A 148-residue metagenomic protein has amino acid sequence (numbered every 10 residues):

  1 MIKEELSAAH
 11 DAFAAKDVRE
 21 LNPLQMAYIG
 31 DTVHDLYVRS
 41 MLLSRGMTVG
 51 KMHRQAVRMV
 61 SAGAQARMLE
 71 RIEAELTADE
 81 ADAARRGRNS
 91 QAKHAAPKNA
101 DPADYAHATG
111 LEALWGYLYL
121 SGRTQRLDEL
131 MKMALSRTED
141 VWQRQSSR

Functional and structural regions predicted by a protein language model:
M1-R148: Double-stranded RNA-binding/processing signature
